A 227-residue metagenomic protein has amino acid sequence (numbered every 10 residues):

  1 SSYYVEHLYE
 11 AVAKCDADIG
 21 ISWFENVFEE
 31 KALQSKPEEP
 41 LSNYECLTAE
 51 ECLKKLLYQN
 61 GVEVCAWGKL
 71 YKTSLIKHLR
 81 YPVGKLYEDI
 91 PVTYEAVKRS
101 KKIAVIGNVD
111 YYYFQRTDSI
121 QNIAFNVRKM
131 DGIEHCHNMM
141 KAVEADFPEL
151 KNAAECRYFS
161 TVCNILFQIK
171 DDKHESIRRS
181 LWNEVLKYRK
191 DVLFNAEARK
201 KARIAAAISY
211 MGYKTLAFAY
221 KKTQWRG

Functional and structural regions predicted by a protein language model:
S1-A104, F114-F125: Donor-binding/catalytic cores of nucleotide-activated saccharide and glycerol-phosphate transferases/polymerases
A17, D171-G227: Membrane-interface aromatic/basic loop that binds lipid-linked glycans or pyrophosphate carriers, typified by
N26, I169-D171: Short histidine/acidic/glycine/proline-rich micro-motifs that form metal- and phosphate-coordinating active-site loops
R99, A142, Q168: Active-site catalytic microenvironments for nucleophilic, acid-base chemistry
V109-T117, I123-E149, D172-D191: Catalytic core of nucleotide-sugar-dependent glycosyltransferases
E149-R157: All-alpha amphipathic helical-bundle segments outside canonical DNA-binding/catalytic cores that form hydrophobic
C156-F167: Amphipathic alpha-helical repeat scaffolds of TPR domains
